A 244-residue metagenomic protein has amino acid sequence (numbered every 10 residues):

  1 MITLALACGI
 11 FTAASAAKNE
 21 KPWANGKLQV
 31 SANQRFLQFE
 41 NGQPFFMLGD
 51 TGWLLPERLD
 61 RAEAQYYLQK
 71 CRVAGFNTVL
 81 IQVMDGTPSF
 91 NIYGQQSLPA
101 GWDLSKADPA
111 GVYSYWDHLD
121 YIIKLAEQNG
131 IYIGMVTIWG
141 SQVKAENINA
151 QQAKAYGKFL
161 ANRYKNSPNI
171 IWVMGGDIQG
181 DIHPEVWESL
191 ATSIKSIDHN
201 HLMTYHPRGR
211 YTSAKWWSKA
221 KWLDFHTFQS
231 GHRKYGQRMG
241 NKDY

Functional and structural regions predicted by a protein language model:
M1-G9: Bacterial N-terminal signal peptides
I2, A14-A16, D198, L202: Intrinsically disordered, low-complexity serine/threonine-rich segments
C8-K21: Bacterial Sec-dependent signal peptides at the C-terminal "C-region" and cleavage site
E20-Q237: Active-site mouth of glycoside hydrolases
R238-Y244: Short, intrinsically disordered, charge-balanced linker/junction segments flanking boundaries in proteins
